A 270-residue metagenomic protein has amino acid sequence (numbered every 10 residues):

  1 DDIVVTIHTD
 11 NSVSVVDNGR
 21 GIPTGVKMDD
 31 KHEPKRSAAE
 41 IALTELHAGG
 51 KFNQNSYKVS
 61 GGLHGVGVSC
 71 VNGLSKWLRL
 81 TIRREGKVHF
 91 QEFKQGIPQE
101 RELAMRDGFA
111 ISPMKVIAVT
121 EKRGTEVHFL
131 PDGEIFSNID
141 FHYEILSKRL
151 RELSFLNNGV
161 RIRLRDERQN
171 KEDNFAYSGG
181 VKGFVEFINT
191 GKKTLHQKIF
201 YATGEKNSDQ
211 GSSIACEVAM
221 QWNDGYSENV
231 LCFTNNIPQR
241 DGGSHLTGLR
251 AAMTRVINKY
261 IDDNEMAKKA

Functional and structural regions predicted by a protein language model:
D2, T9-A38, G49-F187: GHKL-type ATPase core
T6-H8, V59-G65, Y201-T203, E265-A270: Glycine/charge-rich, flexible interdomain linkers and switch-proximal surface loops that mediate coupling
A42: Short basic (Lys/Arg) and small-residue
E45-L46: Mobile ATP-lid/nucleotide-binding loop of the nucleotide-binding subdomain
G108-V116, E144, R151-L153, G159 (+1 more regions): GHKL/Histidine-kinase-like ATPase module
